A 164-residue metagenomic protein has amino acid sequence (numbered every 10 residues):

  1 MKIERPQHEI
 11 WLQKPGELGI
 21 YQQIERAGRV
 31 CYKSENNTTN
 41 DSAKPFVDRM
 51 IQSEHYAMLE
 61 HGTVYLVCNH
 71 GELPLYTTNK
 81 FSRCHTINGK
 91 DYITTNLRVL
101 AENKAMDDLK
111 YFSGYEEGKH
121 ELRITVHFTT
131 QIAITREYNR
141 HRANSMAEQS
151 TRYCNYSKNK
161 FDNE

Functional and structural regions predicted by a protein language model:
M1-E164: A conserved ligand/cofactor-binding region detector
